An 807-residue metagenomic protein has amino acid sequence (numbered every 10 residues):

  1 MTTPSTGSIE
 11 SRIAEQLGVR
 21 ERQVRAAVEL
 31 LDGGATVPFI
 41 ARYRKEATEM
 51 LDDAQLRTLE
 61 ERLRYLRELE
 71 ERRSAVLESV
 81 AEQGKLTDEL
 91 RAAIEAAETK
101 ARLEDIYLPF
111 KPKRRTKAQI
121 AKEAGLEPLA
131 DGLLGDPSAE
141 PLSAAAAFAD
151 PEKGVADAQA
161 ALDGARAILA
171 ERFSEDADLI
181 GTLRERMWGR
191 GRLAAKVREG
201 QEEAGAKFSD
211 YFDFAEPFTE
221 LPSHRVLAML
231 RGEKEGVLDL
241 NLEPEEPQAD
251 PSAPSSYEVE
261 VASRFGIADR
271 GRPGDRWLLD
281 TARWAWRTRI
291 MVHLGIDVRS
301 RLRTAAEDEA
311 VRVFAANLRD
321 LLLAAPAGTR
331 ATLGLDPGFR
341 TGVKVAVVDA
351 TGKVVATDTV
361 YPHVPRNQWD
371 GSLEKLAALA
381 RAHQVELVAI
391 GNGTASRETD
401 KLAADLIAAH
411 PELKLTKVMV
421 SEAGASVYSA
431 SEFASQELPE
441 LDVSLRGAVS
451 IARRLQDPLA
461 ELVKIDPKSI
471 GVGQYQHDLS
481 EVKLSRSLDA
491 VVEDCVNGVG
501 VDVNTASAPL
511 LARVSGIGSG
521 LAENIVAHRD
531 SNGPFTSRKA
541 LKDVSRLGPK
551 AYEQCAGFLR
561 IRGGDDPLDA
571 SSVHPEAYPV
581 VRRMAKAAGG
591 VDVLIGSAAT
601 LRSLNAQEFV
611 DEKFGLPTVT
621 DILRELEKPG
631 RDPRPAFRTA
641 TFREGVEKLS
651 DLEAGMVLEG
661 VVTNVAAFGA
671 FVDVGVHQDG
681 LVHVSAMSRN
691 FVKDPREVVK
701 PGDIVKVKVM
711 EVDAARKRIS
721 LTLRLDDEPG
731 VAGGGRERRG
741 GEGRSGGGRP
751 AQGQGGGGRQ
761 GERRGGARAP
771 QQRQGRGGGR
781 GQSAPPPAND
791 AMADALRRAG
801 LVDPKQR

Functional and structural regions predicted by a protein language model:
A14, G18, A325-T329, E493-A527 (+2 more regions): C-terminal accessory/binding modules appended to enzymatic or scaffolding proteins
V24, E61, T357-V364, L387 (+7 more regions): Short beta-alpha connecting loops at secondary-structure transitions that line or flank enzyme active sites
E29-D32, P109, I120-E123, A228-G232 (+17 more regions): Replace "in large, NTP-powered and nucleic-acid-processing enzymes" with "in large, NTP-powered factors and other
T36-V37, D52-K117, A121-A147, P151-E152 (+3 more regions): Accessory alpha-helical DNA-binding modules that contact the DNA backbone or grooves
D52-T58, Y65-G334, G338-S429, F433-L441 (+1 more regions): Duplex nucleic acid-engaging cores and interfaces of nucleic-acid transaction enzymes
E89, R102, I106, V418-M419 (+3 more regions): Long, charge-rich intrinsically disordered scaffolds of nucleic-acid metabolism proteins
V298-A305, A310-A315, S469-G500, E608-A654: Long, charged amphipathic helices and adjacent flexible linkers at domain junctions
I561-R807: Single-stranded RNA-binding regions, centering on S1/OB-family and related RNA-binding modules
